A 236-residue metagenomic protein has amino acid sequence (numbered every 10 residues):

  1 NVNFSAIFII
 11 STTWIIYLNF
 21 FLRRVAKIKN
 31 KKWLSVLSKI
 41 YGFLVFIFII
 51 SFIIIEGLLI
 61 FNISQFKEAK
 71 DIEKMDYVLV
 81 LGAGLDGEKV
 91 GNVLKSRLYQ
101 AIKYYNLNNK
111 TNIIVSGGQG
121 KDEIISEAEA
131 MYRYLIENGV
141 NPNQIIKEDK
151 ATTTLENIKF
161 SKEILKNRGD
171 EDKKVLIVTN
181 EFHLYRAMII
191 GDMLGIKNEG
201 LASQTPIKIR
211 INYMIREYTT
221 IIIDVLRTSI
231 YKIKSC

Functional and structural regions predicted by a protein language model:
N1-K27: Membrane-embedded alpha-helical segments of integral membrane proteins
N1-S11, W33-L37, I114, E148 (+1 more regions): Solvent-exposed, charged interface segments at domain starts and junctions
N30-L44: Membrane-interfacial entry segments at the cytosolic side of transmembrane helices
S35, I54-R216, I230: A structural signal for short, hydrophobic/glycine-enriched beta-strand patches
Y41-E56: Hydrophobic membrane-insertion alpha-helices, especially the h-region of bacterial N-terminal signal peptides
Y213-Y231, S235: Short hydrophobic helices that act as membrane-entry/anchoring signals
